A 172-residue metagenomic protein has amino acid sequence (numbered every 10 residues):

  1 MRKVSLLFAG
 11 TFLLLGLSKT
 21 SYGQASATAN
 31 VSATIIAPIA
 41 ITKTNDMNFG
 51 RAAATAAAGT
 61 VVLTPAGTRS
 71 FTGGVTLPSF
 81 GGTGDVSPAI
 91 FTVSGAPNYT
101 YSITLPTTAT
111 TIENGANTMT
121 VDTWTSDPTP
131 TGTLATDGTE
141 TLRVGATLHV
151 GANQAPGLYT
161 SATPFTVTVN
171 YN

Functional and structural regions predicted by a protein language model:
M1-V4, S18: Positively charged n-region of N-terminal signal peptides that target proteins for export
S5-F12: Sec-dependent signal peptide hydrophobic core
L14-Y22: C-terminal segment of classical bacterial N-terminal signal peptides
Y22-T104, T131-N172: N-terminal small/polar-rich segments of proteins
T42, T110-T120: Short aromatic-acidic-glycine turn motif
I103-T111: Short acidic, flexible loop segments centered on an aromatic residue
N117-T133: Extracellular beta-sheet repeat scaffolds used for adhesion and glycan interaction
